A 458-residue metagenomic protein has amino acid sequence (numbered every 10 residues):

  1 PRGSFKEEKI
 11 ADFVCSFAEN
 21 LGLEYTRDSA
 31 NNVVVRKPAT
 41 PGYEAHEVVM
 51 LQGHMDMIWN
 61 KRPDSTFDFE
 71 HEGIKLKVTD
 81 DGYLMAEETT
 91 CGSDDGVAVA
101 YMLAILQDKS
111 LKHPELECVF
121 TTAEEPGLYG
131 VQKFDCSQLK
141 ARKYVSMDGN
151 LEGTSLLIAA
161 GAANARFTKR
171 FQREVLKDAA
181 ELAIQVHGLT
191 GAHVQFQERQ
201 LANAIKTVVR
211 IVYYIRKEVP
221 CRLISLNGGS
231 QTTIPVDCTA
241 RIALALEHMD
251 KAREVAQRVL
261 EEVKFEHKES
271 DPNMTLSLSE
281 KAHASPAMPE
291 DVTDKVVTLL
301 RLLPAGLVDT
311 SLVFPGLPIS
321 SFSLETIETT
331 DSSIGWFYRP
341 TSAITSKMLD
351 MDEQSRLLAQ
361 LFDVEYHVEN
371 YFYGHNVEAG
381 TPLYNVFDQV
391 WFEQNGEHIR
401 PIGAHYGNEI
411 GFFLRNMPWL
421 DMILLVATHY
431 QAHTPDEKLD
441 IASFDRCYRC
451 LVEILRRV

Functional and structural regions predicted by a protein language model:
G3-E47, I402: A non-catalytic alpha/beta surface segment that caps or lines the substrate-entry region of metallo-dependent hydrolase
Y43-F120, E124-P126, V131-Y144, L151-E152 (+3 more regions): Active-site metal-coordination/substrate-binding segment of hydrolases, especially metallo-dependent peptidases
E44-A45, L246-V255, T345-D350: Short, conserved charged micro-motifs
I74, D81-L84, E125-P126, V131-P340: Midchain, well-structured core segments that form catalytic/ion-binding scaffolds
K75-T89, L189-T190, F392-E397, H429-A432: Glycine/charged-rich beta-loop-alpha catalytic/anionic-binding loops adjacent to active sites
Q195-G228, E365, E369-Y371, H375-L420: Active-site-adjacent substrate-binding region of metalloamidase/peptidase-like peptide-processing proteins
R199-E218, M249, V292-R301, V308-L312 (+4 more regions): His/Asp/Glu-rich mid-to-C-terminal helical/loop segments that flank catalytic regions of hydrolases
L312-P315, I319-R339, V390-W391, N395-E453: Zn-dependent metallopeptidase/amidohydrolase metal-coordination segment
